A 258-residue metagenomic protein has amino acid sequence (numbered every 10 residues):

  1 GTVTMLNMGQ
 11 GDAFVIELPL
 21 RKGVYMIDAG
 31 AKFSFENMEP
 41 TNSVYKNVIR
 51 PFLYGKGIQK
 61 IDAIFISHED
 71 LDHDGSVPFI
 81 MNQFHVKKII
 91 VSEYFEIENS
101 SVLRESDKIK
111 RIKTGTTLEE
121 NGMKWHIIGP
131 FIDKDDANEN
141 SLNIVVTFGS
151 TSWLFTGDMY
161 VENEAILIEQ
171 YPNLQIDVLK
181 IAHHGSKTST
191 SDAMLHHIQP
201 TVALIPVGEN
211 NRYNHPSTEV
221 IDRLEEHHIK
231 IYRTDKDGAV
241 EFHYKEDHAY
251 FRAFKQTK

Functional and structural regions predicted by a protein language model:
G1-K258: Non-globular, low-confidence helical/coil segments that flank catalytic cores
